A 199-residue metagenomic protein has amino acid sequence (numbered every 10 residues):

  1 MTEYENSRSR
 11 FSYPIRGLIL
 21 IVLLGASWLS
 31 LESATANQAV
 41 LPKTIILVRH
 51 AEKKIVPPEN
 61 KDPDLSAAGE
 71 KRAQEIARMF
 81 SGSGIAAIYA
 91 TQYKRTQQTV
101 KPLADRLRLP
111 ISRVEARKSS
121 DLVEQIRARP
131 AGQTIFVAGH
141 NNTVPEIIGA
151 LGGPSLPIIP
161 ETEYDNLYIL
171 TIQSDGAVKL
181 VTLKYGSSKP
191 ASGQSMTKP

Functional and structural regions predicted by a protein language model:
Y4-I19: Bacterial N-terminal signal peptides that target proteins for export
G17-W28: Bacterial N-terminal signal peptides
S27-T35: Membrane-interface motif at the C-terminal end of an N-terminal transmembrane signal
A34-A131, V144-I158, E163-Q173, A177-P199: Active-site-proximal alpha-helix that buttresses catalytic centers in soluble enzyme cores
Q133-I135: Acidic/histidine-rich alpha-helical segments that form the ligand environment of transition-metal centers
A138-H140: Short beta-strand segments
